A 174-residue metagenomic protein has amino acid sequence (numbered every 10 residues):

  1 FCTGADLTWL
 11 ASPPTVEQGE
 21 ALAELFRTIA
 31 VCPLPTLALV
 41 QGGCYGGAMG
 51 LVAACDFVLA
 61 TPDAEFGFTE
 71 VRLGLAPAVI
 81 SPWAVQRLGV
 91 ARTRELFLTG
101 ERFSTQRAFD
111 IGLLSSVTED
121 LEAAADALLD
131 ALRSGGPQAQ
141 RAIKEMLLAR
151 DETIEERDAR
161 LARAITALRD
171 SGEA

Functional and structural regions predicted by a protein language model:
F1-T28, I154: Glycine- (often His-adjacent) and acidic-residue-rich active-site loop that binds/positions the CoA thioester
F1-T3, Y45-G46, G67, L147: Short, active-site-adjacent cap segments at secondary-structure transitions
G4, G19, A23, G46 (+2 more regions): Glycine-rich phosphate-binding loop at the start of an alpha helix
D6, L51-A53, A108: Hydrophobic/aromatic residues within transmembrane alpha-helices of multi-pass small-molecule transporters
T28-L73: Glycine-rich beta-to-alpha active-site loop
D56-F57, E95, T99-E101, R107 (+1 more regions): Well-ordered beta-strand positions
L59-A64, L114-A159: C-terminal long alpha-helix characteristic of the crotonase
S81-A91: Hydrophobic, secondary-structure "cap" segments at the distal end of domains
